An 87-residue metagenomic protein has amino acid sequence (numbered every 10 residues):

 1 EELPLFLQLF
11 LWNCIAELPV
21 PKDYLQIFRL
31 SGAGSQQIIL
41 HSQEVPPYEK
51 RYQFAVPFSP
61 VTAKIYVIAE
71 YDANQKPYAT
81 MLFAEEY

Functional and structural regions predicted by a protein language model:
E1-F54: N-terminal "domain-start" segment
E44-Y87: Short, compact, well-ordered microdomains
